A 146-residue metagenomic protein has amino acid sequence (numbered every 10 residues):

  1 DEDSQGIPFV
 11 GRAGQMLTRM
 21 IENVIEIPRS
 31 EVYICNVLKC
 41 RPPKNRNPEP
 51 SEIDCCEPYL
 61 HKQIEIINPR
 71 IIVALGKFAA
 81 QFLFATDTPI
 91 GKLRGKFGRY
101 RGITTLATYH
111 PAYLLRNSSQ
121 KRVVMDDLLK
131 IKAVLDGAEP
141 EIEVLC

Functional and structural regions predicted by a protein language model:
D1-C146: A polyanion-binding, active-site-adjacent surface
